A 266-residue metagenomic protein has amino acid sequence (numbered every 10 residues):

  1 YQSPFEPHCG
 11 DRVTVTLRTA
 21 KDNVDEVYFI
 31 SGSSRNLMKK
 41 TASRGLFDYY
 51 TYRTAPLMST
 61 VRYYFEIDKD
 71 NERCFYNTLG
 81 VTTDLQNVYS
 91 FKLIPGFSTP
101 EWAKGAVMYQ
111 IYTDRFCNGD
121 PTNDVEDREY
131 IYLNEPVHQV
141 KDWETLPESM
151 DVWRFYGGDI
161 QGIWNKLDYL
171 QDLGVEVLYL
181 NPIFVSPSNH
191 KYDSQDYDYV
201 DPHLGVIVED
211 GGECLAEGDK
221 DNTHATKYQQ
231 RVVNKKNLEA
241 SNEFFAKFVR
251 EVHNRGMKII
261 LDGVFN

Functional and structural regions predicted by a protein language model:
Y1-P7: Short, compositionally biased P/S/T/A/G/V-rich stretches that sit at domain boundaries
P7, T19, A42-R44, A55 (+2 more regions): Generic marker of residues within folded, mature protein domains
G10-R12, R35-M38, P95: Non-transmembrane regulatory loops and terminal regions of cation channels
R12-D22: Short edge beta-strand/loop segments characteristic of extracellular beta-sandwich folds
R12-T14, F47-T51, A106: Intrinsic-disorder/low-complexity, polar/charged segments enriched in Ser/Thr/Lys/Arg/Asp/Glu/Gln
T16-R18, Y28, Y179: Short, conserved beta-strand segments within well-ordered enzyme catalytic domains that often line or immediately flank
K21-M58, D68-V81: Aromatic- and glycine-rich beta-strand/loop motifs that create alpha-glucan
T54-Y64, K69, C74-T78, T82-N266: Acidic/aromatic-lined carbohydrate-recognition and catalytic surfaces of CAZymes acting on diverse glycans
